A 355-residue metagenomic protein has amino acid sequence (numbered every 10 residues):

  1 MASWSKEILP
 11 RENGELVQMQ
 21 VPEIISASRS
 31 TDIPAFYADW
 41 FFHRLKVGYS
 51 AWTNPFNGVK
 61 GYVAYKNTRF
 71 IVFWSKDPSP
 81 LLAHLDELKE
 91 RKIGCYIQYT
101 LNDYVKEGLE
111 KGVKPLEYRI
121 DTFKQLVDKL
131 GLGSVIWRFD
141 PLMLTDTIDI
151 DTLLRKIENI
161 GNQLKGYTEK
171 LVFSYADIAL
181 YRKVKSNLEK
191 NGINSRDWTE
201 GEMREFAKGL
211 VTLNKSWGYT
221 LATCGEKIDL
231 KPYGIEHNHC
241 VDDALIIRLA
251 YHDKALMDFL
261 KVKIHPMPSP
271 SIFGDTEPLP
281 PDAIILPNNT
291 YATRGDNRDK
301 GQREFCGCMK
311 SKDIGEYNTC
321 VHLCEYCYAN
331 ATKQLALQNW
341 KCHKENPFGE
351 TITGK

Functional and structural regions predicted by a protein language model:
M1-E110, L116-L132, A331-K355: Conserved Radical SAM active-site core
Q20, G61-Y62, R294-D296, R303 (+1 more regions): Catalytic phosphate/metal-binding cores of nucleic-acid and nucleotide-processing enzymes, i.e., regions that mediate
R29-T31, S75-D77, L101-D103, P141-M143 (+3 more regions): Short, flexible loop/turn elements at secondary-structure junctions
V105-V113, P141-D151, L188-W198: Surface-exposed cleft-lining segments at the edges of enzyme active sites
Y118-K185, F206-I228: Conserved C-terminal portion of the radical SAM core fold that forms the substrate/S-adenosylmethionine-binding
F173, K190-V211: Substrate-binding surface in catalytic domains of secreted glycosidases
G201-E304: A C-terminal junction/extension of Radical SAM enzymes
E304-T332: Local cysteine-cluster metal-coordination motifs and their immediate loop/turn environment, predominantly Fe-S cluster
